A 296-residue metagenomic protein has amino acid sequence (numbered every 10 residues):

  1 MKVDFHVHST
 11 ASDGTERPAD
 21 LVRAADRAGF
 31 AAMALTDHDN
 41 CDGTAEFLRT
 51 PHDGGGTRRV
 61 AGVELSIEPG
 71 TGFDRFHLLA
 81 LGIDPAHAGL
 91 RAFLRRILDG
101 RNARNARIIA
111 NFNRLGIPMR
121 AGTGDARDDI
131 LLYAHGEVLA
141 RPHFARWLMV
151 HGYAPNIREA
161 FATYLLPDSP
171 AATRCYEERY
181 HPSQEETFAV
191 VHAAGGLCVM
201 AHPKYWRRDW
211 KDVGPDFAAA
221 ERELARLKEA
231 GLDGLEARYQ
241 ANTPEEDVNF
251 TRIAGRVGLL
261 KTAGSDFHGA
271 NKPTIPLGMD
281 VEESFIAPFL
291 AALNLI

Functional and structural regions predicted by a protein language model:
M1-R75, L166, P170, P182-V191 (+3 more regions): An N-terminally biased module of ancient metal coordination in phosphate/nucleic-acid-related enzymes
D13, A45, G100, H151-A154 (+5 more regions): Residue-level detector of solvent-exposed, low-hydrophobicity positions
M33-H38, L90-L94, I108-N113, S265-A270 (+1 more regions): Short C-terminal domain-edge/linker segments immediately following a structured domain
N40, N102-N105, N111-N113, N156 (+4 more regions): Detector for Asparagine
H52-F217, E221-R226, L290: Extended substrate/RNA-proximal surfaces in nucleic-acid metabolism proteins
G278-I296: Mid-to-C-terminal alpha-helical segments outside catalytic/metal-binding sites
